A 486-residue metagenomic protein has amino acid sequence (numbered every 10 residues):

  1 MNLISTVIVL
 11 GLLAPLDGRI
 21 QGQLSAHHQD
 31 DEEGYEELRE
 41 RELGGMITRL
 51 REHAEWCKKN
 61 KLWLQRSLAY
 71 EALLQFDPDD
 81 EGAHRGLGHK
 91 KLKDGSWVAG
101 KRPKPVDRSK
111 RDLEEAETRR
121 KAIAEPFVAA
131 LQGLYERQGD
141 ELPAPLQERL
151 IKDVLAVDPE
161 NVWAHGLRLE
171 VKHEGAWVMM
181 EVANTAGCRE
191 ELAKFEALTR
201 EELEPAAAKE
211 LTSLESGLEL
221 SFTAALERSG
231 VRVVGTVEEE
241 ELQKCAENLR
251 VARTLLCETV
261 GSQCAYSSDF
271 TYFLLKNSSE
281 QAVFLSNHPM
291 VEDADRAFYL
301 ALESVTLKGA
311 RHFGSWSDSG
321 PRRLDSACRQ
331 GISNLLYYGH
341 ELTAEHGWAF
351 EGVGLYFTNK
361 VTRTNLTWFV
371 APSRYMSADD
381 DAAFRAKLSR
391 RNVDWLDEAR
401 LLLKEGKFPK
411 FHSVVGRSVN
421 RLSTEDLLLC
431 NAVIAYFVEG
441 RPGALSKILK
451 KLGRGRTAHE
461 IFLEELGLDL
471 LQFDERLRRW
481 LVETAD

Functional and structural regions predicted by a protein language model:
N2-P15: Bacterial N-terminal signal peptides
H28-E37, L43, D79-Q132, P145-R149 (+1 more regions): Pro/Ala/Gly-rich low-complexity, hydrophilic intrinsically disordered segments
E40-L62, P126-L142: Alpha-helical segment of the N-proximal tetratricopeptide repeat
E52-H53, L87, G133-L134, Q138 (+3 more regions): Structural register within alpha-helical repeat arrays
L220-H346, T457-E465: Juxtacatalytic substrate-recognition/specificity segment
E292-H312, D318, R323, E341-D486: Acidic/His/Gly-enriched intrinsically disordered linker/tail segments that often contain short helix/coil "MoRF-like"
